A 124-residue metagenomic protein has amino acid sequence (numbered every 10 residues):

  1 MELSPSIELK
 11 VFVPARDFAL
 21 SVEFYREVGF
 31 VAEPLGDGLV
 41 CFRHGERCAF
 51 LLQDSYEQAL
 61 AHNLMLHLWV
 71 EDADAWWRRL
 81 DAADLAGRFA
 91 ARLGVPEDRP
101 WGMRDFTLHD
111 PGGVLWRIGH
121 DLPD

Functional and structural regions predicted by a protein language model:
M1-L20, L66, G119-D124: N-terminal beta-strand motif that seeds the catalytic metal site of vicinal oxygen chelate
S4-I7, Q58-N63, P100: Short glycine-enriched loop/turn motifs at secondary-structure junctions
R16-V31: Amphipathic alpha-helical segments
V28-E33, D84-A86: Conserved acetyl-CoA-binding loop of GNAT-fold acetyltransferases
V31-V70, L115-H120: Conserved short beta-strand elements that form part of the metal-binding/catalytic scaffold of enzyme active sites
D54-Y56, L93, E97-R99, H120-P123: Acetyl-CoA-dependent GNAT
L66-L115: Vicinal oxygen chelate
